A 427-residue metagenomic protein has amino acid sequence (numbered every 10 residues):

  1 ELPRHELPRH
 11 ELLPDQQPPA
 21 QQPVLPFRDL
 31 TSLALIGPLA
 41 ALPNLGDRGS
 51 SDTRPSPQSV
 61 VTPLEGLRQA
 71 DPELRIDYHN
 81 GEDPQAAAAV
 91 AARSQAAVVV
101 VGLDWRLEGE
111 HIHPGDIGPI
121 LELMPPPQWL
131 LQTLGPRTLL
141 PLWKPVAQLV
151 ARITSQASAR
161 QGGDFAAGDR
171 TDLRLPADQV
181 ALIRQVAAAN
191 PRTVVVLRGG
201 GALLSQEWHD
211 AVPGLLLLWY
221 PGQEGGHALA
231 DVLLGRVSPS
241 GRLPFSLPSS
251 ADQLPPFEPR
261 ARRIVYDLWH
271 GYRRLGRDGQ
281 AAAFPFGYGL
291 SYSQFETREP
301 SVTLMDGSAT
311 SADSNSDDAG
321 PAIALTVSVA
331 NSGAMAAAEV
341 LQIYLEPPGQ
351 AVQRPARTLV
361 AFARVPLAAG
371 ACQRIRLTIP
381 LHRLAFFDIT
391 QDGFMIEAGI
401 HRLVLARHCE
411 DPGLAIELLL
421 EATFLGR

Functional and structural regions predicted by a protein language model:
E1-L7, E11-R427: C-terminal non-catalytic regions of proteins with extracellular/luminal or membrane-system context
